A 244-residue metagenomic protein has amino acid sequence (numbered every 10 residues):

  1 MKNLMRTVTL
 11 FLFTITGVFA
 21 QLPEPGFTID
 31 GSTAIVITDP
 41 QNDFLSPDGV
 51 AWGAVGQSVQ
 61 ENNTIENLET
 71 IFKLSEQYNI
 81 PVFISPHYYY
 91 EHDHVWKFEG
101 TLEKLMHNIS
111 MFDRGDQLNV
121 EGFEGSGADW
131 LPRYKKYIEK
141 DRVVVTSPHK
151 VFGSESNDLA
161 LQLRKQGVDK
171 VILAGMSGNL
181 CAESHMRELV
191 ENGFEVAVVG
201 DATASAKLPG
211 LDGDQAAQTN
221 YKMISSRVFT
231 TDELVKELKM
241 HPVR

Functional and structural regions predicted by a protein language model:
K2-L10: Sec-dependent signal peptide recognition, specifically the positively charged N-region followed immediately by
F11-F19: Hydrophobic h-region of N-terminal signal peptides that target proteins for export in Gram-negative bacteria
A20-A34, D43, E61, L74-Y78 (+2 more regions): Active-site-adjacent betaalpha module
V36-T38: Short hydrophobic beta-strand that contains or immediately precedes a catalytic carboxylate
Q41-D43, V50-W52, V82, Y88-Y90: Short active-site-proximal "capping" loops at secondary-structure junctions
L45-E61: Acidic/histidine-rich helix-loop elements that form or flank divalent-metal/phosphate-binding sites at the catalytic
N67-H94: Von Willebrand factor
